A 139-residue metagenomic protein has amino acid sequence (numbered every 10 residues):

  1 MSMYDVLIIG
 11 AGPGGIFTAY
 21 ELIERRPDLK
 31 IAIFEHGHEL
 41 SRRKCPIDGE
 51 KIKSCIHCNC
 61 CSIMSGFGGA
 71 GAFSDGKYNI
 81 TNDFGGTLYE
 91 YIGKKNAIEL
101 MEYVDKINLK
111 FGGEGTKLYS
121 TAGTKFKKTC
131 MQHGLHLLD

Functional and structural regions predicted by a protein language model:
S2-G14, A32-F34: Beta1/beta-strand and adjacent pyrophosphate-binding region of the FAD-binding site in flavoprotein oxidoreductases
Y4, D28-K30, L138: Nucleotide donor/acceptor-binding cores
P13-I16, E39: Generic N-terminal leader segments that precede the first folded domain
T18-L22: Aromatic pocket-lining residues of Rossmann-like dinucleotide-binding sites
D28-E35, L40: Short beta-strand "acidic-cap" motif of Rossmann-like dinucleotide-binding folds
E39-R43, I47-D139: Conserved N-terminal/central alpha/beta ligand/cofactor-binding core
